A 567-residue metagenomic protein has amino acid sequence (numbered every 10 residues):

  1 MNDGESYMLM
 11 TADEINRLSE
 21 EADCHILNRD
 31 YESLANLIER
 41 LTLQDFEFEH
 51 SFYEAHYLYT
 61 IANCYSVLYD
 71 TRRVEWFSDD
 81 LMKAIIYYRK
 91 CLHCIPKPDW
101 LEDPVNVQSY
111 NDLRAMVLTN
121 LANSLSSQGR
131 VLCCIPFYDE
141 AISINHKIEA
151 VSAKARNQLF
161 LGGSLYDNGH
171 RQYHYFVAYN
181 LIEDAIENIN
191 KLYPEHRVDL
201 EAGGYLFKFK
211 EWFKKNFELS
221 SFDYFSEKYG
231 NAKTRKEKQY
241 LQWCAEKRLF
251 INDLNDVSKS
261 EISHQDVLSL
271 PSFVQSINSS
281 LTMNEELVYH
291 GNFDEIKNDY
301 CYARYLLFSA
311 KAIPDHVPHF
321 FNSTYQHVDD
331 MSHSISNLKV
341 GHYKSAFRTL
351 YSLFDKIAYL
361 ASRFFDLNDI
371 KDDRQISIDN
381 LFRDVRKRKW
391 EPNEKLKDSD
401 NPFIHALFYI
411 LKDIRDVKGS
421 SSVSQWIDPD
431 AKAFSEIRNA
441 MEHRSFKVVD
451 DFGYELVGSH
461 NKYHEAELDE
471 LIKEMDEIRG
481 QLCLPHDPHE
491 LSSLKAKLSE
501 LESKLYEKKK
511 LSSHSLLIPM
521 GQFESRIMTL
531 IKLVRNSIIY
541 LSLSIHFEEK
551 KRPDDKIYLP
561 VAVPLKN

Functional and structural regions predicted by a protein language model:
N2-R17, E218-Y343, K551-N567: Charged alpha-helical initiation segments
D3-M8, L41-H56, Y88-D112, A141-K147 (+1 more regions): Flexible helix-coil transition and linker loops at the boundaries of alpha-helical arrays
G4-L27, E49-V74, Q108-S124, H146-Y166 (+1 more regions): Amphipathic alpha-helical repeat scaffolds of TPR domains
E20, L27-R29, S33, F52 (+6 more regions): Polyanionic, low-complexity intrinsically disordered segments
D23-Q44, W76-L101, S126-Y138, Y173-I182: Helix-turn-helix repeat elements of alpha-solenoid scaffolds
P96, R114-S276: Elongated, non-catalytic scaffold/linker segments and compositionally distinctive motifs
M331-S435, A440-R444: Short non-catalytic regulatory patches outside canonical folded cores
S424-N461, D476-G480, K495-E507: Histidine-centered, metal-coordinating catalytic motifs and their short helical/loop contexts
